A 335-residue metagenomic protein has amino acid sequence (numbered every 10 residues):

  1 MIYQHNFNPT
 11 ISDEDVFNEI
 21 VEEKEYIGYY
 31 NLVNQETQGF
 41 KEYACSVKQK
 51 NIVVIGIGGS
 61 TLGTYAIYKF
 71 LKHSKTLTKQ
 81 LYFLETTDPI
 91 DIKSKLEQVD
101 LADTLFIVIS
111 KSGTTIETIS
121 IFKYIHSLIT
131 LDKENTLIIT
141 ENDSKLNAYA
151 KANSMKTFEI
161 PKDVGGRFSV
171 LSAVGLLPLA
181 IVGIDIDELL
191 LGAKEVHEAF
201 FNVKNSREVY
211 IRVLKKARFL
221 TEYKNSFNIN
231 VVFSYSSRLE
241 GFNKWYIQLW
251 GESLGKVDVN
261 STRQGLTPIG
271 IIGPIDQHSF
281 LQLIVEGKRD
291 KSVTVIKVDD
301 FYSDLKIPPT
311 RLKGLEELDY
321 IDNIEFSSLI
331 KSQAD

Functional and structural regions predicted by a protein language model:
M1-P9, E36-T61, S226-S236: A short, flexible N-terminal coil/short beta segment enriched in small residues
M1-S46, P309-I324: Extended, charge-enriched "interface" segments that sit outside catalytic cores
G28-L32, Q49-I52, T104-K111, T157-E159 (+4 more regions): Glycine- and acidic
G28-N34, Y68-I90, V196-E208, Q264-I271 (+1 more regions): Acidic/glycine-enriched edge-of-secondary-structure segments
G39-Y43, D132-V293, Y302: Active-site phosphate/pyrophosphate-binding segments
E42, P89-Q98, K215-F219, K297 (+1 more regions): Short, charged beta->alpha transition segments
Q49-K204: Glycine-rich phosphate-binding loops that contact phosphosugars or nucleotide phosphates
I269-D335: Helicase-primase coupling helices
